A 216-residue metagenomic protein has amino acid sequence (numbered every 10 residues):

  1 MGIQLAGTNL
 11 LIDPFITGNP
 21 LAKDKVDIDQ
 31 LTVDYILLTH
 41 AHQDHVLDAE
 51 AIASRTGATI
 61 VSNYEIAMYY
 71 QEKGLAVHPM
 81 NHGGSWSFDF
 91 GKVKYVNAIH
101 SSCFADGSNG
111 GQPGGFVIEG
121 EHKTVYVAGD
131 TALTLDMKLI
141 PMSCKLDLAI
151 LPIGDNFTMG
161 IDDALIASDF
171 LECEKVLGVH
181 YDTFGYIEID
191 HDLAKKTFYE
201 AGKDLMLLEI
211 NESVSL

Functional and structural regions predicted by a protein language model:
M1-N9, I16-N19, S87, K92-K94 (+3 more regions): Zn-dependent metallo-beta-lactamase
G2-H42, L47-A51, E65, S101-G107 (+1 more regions): Pre-active-site segment of Zn-dependent metallo-hydrolases
G2-Q4, V117-E119, S215: Short, well-ordered beta-strand micro-motif
L11-D13, V33-A41, V61-Y64, Y126-G129 (+3 more regions): Active-site neighborhood of phospho(di)ester-bond hydrolases with catalytic His/Asp-centered motifs
G18-N19, Q43-L47, A67-Y70, G84-S87 (+5 more regions): Active-site environment of divalent metal-dependent phosphoester hydrolases
T39, L47-G84, G91-S102: Glycine/small-residue-rich loop that forms an oxyanion/phosphate-binding "nest" at active or ligand-binding sites
T59, Q71-G84, L165, D169-L216: Binuclear metal-ion centers of metallo-dependent hydrolases, dominated by the metallo-beta-lactamase
C103-D169: Active-site-proximal loop/helix segments of hydrolase catalytic cores
